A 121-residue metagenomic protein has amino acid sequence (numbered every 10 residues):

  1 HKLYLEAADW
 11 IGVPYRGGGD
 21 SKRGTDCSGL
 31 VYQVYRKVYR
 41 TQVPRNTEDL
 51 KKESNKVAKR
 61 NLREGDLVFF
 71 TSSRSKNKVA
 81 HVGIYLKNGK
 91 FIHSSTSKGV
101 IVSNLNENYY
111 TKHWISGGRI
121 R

Functional and structural regions predicted by a protein language model:
H1-P14, I120-R121: Intrinsically disordered, low-complexity, Pro/Ser/Thr/Asn/Gly/Ala-rich spacer/linker segments adjacent to signal
D9, R36-K37, I84: Solvent-exposed polar/charged
V13-E64: Catalytic cysteine-centered active-site loop
T41, V57, K78-H81, Y85-R121: Aromatic- and glycine-rich peptidoglycan recognition patches
L67: Conserved PDZ fold ligand-binding element
